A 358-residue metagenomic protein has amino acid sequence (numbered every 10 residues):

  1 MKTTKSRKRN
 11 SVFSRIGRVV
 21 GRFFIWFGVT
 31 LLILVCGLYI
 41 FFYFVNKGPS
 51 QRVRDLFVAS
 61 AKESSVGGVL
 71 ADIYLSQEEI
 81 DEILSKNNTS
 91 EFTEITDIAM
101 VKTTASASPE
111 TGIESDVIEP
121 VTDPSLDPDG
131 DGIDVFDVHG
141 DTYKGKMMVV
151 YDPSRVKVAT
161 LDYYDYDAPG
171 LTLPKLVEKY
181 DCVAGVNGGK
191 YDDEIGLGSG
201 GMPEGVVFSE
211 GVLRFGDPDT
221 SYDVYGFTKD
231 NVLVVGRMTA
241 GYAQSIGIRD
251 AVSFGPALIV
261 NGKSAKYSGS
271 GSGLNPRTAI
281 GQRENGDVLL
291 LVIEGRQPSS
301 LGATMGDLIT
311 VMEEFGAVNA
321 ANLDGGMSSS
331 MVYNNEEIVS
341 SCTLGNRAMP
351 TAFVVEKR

Functional and structural regions predicted by a protein language model:
K2-G216: Zymogen propeptides
S125, Y191-S270: Active-site-adjacent helix-turn-beta-strand microarchitecture at beta-sheet edges that either contains or buttresses
Y143-G145, K179-D181, T220-Y222, S253 (+2 more regions): Extracytoplasmic
G145-V149, V224, A257, A279 (+1 more regions): Conserved hydrophobic/aromatic beta-strand scaffold that supports enzyme active sites
V149, V183-N187, Y225-G226, V234 (+3 more regions): Structural recognition of the beta-strand scaffold that forms the well-ordered cores of secreted hydrolase catalytic
S154, N231-L233, G286, M327: Structural signal for glycine-centered tight turns and loop->strand junctions in beta-sheet-rich domains
D162-D167, T239-A243, I293-Q297: Short, solvent-exposed aromatic-acidic interface loops
L197-P218, S268-V318, L323, S328-R358: Conserved, well-ordered active-site substructure
